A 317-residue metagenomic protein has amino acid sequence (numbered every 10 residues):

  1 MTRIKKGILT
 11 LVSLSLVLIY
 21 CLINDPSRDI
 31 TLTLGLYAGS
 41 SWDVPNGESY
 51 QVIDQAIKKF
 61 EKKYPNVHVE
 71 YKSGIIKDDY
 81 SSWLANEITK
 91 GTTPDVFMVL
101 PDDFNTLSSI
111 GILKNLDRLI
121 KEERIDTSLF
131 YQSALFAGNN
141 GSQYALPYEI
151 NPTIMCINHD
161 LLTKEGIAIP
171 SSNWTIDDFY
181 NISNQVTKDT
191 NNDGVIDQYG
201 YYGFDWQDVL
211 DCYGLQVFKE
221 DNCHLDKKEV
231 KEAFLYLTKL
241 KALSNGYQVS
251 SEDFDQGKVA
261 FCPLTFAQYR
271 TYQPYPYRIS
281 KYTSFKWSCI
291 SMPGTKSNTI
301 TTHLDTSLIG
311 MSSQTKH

Functional and structural regions predicted by a protein language model:
M1-N105, K296-S297: Conserved N-terminal structural module of periplasmic/extracytoplasmic solute-binding proteins
K63-L129, K164-G166, K258-F261, R278-Y282: Extracytoplasmic "Venus flytrap"/periplasmic binding protein-like
H68, I279-H317: Extracytoplasmic/periplasmic substrate-recognition and gating elements
S73-W83, W174-D178, N245-Q256: Short helix-initiation/N-cap motifs at beta->coil->alpha
V99-P152, D177, K286-S291: Hinge/lid segment of periplasmic solute-binding proteins
D117-L129, S172, N191-G194, Y199 (+3 more regions): Short, solvent-exposed loop/beta-turn-alpha elements that line the ligand-binding surface or hinge of extracytoplasmic
S142-Y148, T153, D178-H224, V259-F261: Extracytoplasmic/periplasmic solute-binding protein
I182-S183, E220-V249, M292: Glycine-centered hinge/linker elements that transmit conformational signals in sensory and ligand-binding systems
